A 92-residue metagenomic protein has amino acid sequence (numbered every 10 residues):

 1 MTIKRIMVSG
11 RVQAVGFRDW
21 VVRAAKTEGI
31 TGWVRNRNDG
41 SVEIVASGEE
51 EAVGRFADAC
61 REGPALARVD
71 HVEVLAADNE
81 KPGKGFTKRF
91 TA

Functional and structural regions predicted by a protein language model:
M1-A92: Intrinsically disordered, low-complexity, mixed-charge
